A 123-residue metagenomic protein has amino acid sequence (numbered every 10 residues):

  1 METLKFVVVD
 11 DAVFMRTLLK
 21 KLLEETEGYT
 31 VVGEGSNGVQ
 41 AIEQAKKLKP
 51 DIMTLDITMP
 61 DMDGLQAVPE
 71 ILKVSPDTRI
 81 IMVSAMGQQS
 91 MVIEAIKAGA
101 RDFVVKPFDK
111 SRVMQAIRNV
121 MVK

Functional and structural regions predicted by a protein language model:
T3-F14, L19-L23: Conserved acidic segment of CheY-like receiver
N37-Q40, D63-Q66: Acidic catalytic/metal-coordinating carboxylates
L48-T54: Active-site beta3 strand of CheY-like receiver
M59: Receiver (REC) domain active-site loop signature in two-component systems and cognate sites in sensor histidine kinases
M86-G87: Short, conserved "switch-loop" micro-motifs in signal-transduction and mechanochemical regulators
S90, F108-I117: C-terminal output helix
